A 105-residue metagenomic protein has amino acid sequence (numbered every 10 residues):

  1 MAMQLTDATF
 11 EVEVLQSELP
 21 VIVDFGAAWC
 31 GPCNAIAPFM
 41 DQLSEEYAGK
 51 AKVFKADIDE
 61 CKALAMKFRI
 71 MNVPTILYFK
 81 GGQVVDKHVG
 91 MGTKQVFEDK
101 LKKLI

Functional and structural regions predicted by a protein language model:
M1, T6, G26, F54: Conserved Rossmann-like nucleotide-binding pocket used by diverse enzymes that bind dinucleotide cofactors
M3-V21: A short beta-strand-turn-helix
E18-L19, F25-W29, N72: Short pre-active-site segment immediately N-terminal to redox-active cysteine/selenocysteine motifs in thiol-based
E18-P20, A37-A56: Conserved helix-turn-beta segment immediately C-terminal to the redox Cys motif in thioredoxin-like folds
F25-F39: Conserved redox-active cysteine motifs that mediate thiol-disulfide chemistry, especially di-cysteine Cys-X(1-2)-Cys
I58-L64: Structural microenvironment flanking redox-active thiols in thiol-disulfide oxidoreductases
L64-V73, L77-F79, M91: Structural alpha/beta surface segment adjacent to cysteine/selenocysteine redox centers across thiol/disulfide enzymes
Y78-I105: Non-catalytic, surface beta->alpha helical segment in thiol-disulfide oxidoreductase systems
